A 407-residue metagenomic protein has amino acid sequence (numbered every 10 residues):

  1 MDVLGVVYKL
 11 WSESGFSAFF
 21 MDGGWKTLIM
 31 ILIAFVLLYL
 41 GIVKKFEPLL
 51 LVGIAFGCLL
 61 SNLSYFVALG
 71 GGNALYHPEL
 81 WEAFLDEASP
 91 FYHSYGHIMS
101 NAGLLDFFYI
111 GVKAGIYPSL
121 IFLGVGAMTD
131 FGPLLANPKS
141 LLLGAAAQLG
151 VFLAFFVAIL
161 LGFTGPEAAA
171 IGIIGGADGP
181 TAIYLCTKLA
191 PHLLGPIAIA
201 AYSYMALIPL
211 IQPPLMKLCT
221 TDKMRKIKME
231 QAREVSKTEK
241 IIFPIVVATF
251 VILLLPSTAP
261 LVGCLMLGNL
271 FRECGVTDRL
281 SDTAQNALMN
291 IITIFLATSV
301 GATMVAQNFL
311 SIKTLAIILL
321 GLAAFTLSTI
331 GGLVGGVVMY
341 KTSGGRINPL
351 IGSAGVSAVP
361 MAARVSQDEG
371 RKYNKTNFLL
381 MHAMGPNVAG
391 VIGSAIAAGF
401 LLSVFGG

Functional and structural regions predicted by a protein language model:
M1-P78, S100: N-terminal alpha-helical transmembrane segments of multi-pass membrane transport and channel/translocase proteins
G24, L134-F155, A306-G332, A383-N387: Entry/N-cap segments of selected transmembrane alpha helices and their immediately preceding amphipathic helices
L37, Y109-L135, N269-F271, M289-S311: Hydrophobic transmembrane alpha-helices of secondary-active transporters and Na+-translocating membrane complexes
V43-L51, G70, F107-F108, M128-L143 (+4 more regions): Interfacial helix-loop-helix linkers and transmembrane-helix boundary segments in multi-pass membrane proteins
I110-G115, F122-M128, L143-L153, V157 (+3 more regions): Alpha-helical membrane segments and immediately flanking helix-loop junctions that form or couple to the substrate/ion
H192-L210, L320-S328, I351-A354: Alpha-helical transmembrane segments
S203-V276: Membrane-embedded hairpin module used as a gating/binding unit in multi-pass transport and secretion proteins
A248-G335: Transmembrane helical segments that form the transport core of multi-pass membrane transport proteins
